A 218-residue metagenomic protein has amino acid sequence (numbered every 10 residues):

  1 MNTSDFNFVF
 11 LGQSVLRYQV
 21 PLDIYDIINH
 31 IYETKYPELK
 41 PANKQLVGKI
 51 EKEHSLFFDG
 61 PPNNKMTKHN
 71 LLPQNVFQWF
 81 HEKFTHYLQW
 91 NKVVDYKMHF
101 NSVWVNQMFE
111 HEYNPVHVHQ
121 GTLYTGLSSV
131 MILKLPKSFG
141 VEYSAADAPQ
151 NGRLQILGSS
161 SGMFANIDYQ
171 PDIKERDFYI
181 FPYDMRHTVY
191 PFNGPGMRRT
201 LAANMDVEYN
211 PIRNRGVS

Functional and structural regions predicted by a protein language model:
M1-D95, H111-N114: Non-heme Fe(II)/2-oxoglutarate
L16, N101, L127-S129, R199-A203: Hydrophobic residues positioned within well-ordered beta-strands of beta-sheet architectures
V93-H99, V141-S144: Short acidic alpha-helical/loop segments enriched in Asp/Glu that coordinate divalent cations
W104-I180, G196-M197, P211-G216: Catalytic core of non-heme Fe(II) oxygenases with the double-stranded beta-helix
E110, M185-R186: Short beta->alpha connector loops
R186-T200: Ligand-binding loop in jelly-roll beta-barrel domains
